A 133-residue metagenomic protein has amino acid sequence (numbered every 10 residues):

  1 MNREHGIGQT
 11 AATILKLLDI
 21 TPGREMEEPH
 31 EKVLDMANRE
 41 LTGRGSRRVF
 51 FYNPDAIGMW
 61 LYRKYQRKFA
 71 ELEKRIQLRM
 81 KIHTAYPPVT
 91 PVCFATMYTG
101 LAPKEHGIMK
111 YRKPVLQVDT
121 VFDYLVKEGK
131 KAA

Functional and structural regions predicted by a protein language model:
N2-I20, E25-R39, G58-A133: Active-site-proximal alpha/beta segments of enzymes that process anionic O-linked groups
R44-R48: A short, charged/proline- and glycine-enriched loop that marks the coil->beta-strand transition at the N-terminal
F51-P54: Short hydrophobic beta-strand that contains or immediately precedes a catalytic carboxylate
